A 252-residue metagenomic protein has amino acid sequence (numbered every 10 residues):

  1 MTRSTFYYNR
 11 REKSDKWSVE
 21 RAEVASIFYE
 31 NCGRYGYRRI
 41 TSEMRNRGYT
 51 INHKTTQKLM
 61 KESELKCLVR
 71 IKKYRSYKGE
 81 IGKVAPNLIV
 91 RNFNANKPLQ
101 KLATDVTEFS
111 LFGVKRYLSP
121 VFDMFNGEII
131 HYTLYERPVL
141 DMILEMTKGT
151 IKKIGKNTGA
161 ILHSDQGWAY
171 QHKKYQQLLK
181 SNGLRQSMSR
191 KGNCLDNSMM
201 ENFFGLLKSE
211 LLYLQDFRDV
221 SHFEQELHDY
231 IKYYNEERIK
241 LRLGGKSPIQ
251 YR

Functional and structural regions predicted by a protein language model:
M1-K97, N193, S247-R252: Basic, flexible linker segments flanking DNA-binding modules in nucleic acid-interacting mobile-element proteins
F6, V24, I40, T56 (+13 more regions): Mobile genetic element proteins and their domesticated derivatives, centered on retroelements and DNA transposons
Y7, E128-Y132, Q186-S189, Y213-L214: Short small-residue beta-strand/loop micro-motif enriched in glycine and branched aliphatics
E12-D15, K78-E80, S164-Q166, H172-K173 (+3 more regions): RNase H-like two-metal-ion nuclease catalytic core shared by retroviral integrases and related mobile-element nucleases
R91, A95-I130, R137-P138: An active-site-proximal beta-strand-loop segment
T133-G155, I161: Active-site beta-loop-alpha junctions of metal-dependent nucleic acid enzymes, especially the RNase H-like/DDE
K173, K180-L184, L206-R252: C-terminal domain-tail junction helix/linker
